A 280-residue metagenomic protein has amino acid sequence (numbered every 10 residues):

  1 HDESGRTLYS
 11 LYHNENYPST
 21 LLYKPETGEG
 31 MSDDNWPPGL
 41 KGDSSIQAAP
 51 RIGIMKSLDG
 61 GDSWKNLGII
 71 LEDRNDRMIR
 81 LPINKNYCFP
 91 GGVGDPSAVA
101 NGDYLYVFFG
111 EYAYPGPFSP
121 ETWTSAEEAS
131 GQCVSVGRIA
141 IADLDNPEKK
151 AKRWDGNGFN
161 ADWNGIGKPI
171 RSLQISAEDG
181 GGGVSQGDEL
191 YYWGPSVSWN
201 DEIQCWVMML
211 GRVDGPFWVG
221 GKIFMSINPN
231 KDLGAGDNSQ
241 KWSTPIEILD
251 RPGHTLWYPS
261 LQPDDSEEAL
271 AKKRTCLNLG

Functional and structural regions predicted by a protein language model:
H1, G94-S97, W193-S196, H254-E268: Beta-propeller and closely related beta-sheet repeat lectin domains
D2-N84, G102-E189, W199-P252, E268 (+1 more regions): Beta-rich carbohydrate-recognition and catalytic domains
A48, P90-G92: Residues that define the transmembrane beta-barrel architecture of outer-membrane proteins
P90, E189-Y191: A short catalytic or substrate-binding loop motif that flags glycine-/basic-rich loops and adjacent residues that bind
